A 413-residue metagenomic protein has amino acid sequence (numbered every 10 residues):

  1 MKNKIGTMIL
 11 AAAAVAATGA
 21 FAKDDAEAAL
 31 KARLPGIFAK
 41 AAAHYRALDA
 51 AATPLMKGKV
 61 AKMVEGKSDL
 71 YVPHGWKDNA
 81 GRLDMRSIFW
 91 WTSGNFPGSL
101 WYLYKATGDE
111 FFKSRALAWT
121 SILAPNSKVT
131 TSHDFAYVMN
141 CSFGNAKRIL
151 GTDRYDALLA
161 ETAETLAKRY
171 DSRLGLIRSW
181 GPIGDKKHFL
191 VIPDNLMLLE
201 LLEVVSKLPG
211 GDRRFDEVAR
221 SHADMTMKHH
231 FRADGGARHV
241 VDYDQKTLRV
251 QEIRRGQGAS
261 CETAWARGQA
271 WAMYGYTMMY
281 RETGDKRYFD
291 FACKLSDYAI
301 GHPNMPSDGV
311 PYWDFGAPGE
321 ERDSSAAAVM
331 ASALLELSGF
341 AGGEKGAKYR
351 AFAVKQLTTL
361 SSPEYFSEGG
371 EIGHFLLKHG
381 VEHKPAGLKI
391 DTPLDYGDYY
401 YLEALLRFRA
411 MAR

Functional and structural regions predicted by a protein language model:
M1-I9: Bacterial N-terminal signal peptides that target proteins for export
G6, F21-A22: Intrinsically disordered, low-complexity serine/threonine-rich segments
M8-A17: Bacterial N-terminal signal peptides
A22-R413: Glycan-recognition and catalytic cores of secretory/periplasmic carbohydrate-active enzymes
